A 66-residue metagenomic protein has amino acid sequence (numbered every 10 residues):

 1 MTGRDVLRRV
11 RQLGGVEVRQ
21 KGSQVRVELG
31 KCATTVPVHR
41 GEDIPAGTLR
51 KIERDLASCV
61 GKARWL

Functional and structural regions predicted by a protein language model:
M1-Q20, Q24-L66: Basic nucleic-acid-binding interfaces
